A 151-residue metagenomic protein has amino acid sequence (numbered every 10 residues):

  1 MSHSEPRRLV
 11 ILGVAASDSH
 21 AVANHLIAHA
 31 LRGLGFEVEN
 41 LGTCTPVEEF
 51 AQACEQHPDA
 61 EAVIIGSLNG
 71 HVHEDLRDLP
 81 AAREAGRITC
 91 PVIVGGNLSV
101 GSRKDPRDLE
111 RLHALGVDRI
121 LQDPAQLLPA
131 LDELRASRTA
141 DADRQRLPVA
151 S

Functional and structural regions predicted by a protein language model:
M1-P6: Short N-terminal or domain-adjacent regulatory/targeting segments
R8-L12: Conserved hydrophobic helix-helix packing surfaces used for dimerization/oligomerization
V14-S17, A21-L26: Glycine-rich phosphate/diphosphate-binding loop of Rossmann-like nucleotide-binding domains
H20, H73, A130: Glycine/Thr-rich phosphate-binding loops of Rossmann-like dinucleotide-binding domains
H25-V38: Short helix-loop-beta junction
L34, T45-H113: Cofactor-cradling patches in redox/metallo enzymes
E37-V47, Q122-P124: A short glycine-rich beta-strand->turn/loop micro-motif centered on a GG-aromatic cluster
C90-S151: Peripheral docking tails and interdomain loops at the edges of cofactor- or intermediate-handling domains
